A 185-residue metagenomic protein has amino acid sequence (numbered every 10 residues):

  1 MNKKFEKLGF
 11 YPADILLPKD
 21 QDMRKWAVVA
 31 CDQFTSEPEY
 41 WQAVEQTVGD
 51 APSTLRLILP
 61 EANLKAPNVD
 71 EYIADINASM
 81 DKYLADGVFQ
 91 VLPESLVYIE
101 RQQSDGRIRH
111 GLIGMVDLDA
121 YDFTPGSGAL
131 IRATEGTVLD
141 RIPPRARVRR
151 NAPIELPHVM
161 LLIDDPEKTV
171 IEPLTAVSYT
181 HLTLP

Functional and structural regions predicted by a protein language model:
M1-V177: N-terminal extension/subdomain marker
T180-L184: Conserved small/polar residues in nucleotide/adenosyl-binding loops
